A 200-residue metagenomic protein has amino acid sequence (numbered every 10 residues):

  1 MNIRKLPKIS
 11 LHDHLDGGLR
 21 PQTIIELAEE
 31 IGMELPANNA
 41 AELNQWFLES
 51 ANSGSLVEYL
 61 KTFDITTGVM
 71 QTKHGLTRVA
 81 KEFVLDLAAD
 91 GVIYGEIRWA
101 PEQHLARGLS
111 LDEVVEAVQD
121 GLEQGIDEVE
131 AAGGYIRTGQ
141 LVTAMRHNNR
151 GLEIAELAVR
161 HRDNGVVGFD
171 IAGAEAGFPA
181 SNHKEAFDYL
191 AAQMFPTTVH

Functional and structural regions predicted by a protein language model:
M1-F195: Metal-cofactor-binding active-site regions of metalloenzymes
T197-H200: Short, intrinsically disordered, charge-balanced linker/junction segments flanking boundaries in proteins
